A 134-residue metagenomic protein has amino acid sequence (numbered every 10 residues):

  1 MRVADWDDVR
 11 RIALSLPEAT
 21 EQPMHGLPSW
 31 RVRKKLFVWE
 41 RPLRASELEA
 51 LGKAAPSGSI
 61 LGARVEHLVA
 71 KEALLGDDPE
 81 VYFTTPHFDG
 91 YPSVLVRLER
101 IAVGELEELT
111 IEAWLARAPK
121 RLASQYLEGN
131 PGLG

Functional and structural regions predicted by a protein language model:
M1-G134: Charge-dense, helix-prone N-terminal extensions
